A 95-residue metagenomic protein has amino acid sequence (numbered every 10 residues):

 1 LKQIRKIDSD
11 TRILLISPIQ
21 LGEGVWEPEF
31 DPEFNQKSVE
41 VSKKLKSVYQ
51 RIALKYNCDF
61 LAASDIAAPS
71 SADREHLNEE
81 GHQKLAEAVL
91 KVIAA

Functional and structural regions predicted by a protein language model:
L1-A95: Alpha-helical cap/lid subdomain in secreted, periplasmic, or secretory-pathway luminal O-acyl-processing enzymes
